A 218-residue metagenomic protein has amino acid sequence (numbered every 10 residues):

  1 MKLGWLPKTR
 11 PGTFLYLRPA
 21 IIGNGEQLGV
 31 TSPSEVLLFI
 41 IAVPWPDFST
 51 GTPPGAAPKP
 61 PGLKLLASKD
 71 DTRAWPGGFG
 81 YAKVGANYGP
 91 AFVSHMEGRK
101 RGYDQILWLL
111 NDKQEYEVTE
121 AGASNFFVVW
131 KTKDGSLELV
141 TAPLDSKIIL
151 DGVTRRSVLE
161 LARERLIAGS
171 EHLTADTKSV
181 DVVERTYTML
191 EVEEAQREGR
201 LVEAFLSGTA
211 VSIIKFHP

Functional and structural regions predicted by a protein language model:
M1, Q27-P218: Helix-start/capping segments and mature chain N-termini
M1-P11: N-terminal leader/propeptide and maturation segments of large enzyme subunits in energy/redox metabolism and hydrolases
F14-A20, V192-R197: A glycine-rich phosphate-binding loop feature that marks nucleotide/adenosyl-phosphate handling sites
R18-G25, T31: Active-site periphery "cap/insert" segments of enzyme catalytic domains
